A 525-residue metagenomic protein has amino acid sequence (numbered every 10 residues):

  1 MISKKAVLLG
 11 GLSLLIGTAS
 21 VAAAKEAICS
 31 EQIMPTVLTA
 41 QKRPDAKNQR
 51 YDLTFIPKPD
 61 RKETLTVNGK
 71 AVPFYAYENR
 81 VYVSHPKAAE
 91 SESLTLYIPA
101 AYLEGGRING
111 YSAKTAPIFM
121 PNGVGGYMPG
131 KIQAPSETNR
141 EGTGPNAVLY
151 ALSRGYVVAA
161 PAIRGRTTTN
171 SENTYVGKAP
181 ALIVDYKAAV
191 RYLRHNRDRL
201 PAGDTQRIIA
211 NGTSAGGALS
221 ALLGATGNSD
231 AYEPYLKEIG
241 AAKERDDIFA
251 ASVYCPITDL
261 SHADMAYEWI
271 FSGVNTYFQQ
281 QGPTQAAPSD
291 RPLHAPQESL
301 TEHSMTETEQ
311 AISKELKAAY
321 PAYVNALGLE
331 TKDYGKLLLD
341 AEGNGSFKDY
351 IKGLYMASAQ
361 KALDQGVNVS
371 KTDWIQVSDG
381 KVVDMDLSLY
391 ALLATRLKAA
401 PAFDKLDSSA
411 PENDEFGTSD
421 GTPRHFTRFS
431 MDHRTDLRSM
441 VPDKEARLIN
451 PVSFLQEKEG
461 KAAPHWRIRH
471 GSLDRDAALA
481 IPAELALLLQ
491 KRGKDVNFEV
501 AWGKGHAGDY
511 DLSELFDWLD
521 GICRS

Functional and structural regions predicted by a protein language model:
G10-T18: Bacterial N-terminal signal peptides
K25-I108, V496: A domain-start/cap signature at the N-terminus of enzymes
P86-E90, T226-K237, A242-R245, P256 (+2 more regions): Mobile cap/lid helix-loop segments that gate and shape the active-site cleft of serine hydrolases
G110-G125: Short beta-strand element of the alpha/beta-hydrolase
P121-V184, G224-T226: Cap/lid segment of the alpha/beta-hydrolase catalytic domain
V176-R199: Alpha/beta-hydrolase active-site loop
H195-V274: Primarily recognizes the serine-hydrolase "nucleophile elbow" in alpha/beta-hydrolase and SGNH/GDSL folds
A263-W269, E307-W374, R469-D474, I481-A486 (+1 more regions): C-terminal catalytic histidine-bearing segment of alpha/beta-hydrolase fold enzymes
